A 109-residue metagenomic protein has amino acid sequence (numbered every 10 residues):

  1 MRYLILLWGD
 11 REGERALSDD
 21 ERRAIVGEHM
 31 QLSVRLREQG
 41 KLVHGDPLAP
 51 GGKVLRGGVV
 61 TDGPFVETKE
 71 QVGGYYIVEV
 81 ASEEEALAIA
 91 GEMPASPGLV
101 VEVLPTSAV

Functional and structural regions predicted by a protein language model:
M1-V109: Conserved, structured core segments of small domains
